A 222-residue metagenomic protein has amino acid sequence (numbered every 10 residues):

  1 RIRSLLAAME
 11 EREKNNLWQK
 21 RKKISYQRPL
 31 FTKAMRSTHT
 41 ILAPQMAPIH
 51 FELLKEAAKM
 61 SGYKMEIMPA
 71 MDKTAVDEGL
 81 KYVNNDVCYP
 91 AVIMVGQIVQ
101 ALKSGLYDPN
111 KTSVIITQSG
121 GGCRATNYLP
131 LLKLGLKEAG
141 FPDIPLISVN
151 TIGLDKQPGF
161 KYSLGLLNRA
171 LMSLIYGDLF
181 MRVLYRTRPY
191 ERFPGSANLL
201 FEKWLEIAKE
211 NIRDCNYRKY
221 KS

Functional and structural regions predicted by a protein language model:
R1-S222: An N-terminal assembly and electron-transfer interface module characteristic of large anaerobic redox and radical
